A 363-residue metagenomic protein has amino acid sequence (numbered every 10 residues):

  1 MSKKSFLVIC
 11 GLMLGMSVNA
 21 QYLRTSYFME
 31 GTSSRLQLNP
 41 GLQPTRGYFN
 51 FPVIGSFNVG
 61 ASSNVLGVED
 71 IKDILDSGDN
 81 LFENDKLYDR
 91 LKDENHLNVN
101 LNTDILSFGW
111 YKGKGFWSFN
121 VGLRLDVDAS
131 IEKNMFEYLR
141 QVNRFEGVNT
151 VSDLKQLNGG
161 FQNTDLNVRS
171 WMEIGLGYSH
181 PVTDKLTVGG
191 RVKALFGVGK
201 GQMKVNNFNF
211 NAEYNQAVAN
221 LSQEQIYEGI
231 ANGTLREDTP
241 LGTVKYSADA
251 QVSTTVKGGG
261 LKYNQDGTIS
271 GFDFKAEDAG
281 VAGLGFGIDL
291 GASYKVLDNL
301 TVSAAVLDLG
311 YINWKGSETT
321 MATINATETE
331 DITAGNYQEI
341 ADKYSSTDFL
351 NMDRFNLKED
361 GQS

Functional and structural regions predicted by a protein language model:
M1-R24: Bacterial Sec-dependent N-terminal signal peptides
S2-K4, L91-H96, Q162-L166: Short coil/turn segments at secondary-structure boundaries
G15, L123-L125, E146-G147: The feature marks either
A20-E132, F136, K200: N-terminal, post-signal peptide beta-strand-biased segments of exported outer-membrane/organellar beta-barrel and other
M135-S363: Outer-membrane beta-barrel porins/channels
